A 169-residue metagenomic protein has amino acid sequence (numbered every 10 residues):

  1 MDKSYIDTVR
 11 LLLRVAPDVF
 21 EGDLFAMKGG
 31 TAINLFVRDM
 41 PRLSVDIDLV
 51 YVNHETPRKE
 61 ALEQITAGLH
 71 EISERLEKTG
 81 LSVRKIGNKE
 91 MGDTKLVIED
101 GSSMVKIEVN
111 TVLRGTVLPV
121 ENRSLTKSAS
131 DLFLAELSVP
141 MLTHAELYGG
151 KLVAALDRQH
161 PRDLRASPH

Functional and structural regions predicted by a protein language model:
M1-H169: Compositionally biased terminal segments of proteins
